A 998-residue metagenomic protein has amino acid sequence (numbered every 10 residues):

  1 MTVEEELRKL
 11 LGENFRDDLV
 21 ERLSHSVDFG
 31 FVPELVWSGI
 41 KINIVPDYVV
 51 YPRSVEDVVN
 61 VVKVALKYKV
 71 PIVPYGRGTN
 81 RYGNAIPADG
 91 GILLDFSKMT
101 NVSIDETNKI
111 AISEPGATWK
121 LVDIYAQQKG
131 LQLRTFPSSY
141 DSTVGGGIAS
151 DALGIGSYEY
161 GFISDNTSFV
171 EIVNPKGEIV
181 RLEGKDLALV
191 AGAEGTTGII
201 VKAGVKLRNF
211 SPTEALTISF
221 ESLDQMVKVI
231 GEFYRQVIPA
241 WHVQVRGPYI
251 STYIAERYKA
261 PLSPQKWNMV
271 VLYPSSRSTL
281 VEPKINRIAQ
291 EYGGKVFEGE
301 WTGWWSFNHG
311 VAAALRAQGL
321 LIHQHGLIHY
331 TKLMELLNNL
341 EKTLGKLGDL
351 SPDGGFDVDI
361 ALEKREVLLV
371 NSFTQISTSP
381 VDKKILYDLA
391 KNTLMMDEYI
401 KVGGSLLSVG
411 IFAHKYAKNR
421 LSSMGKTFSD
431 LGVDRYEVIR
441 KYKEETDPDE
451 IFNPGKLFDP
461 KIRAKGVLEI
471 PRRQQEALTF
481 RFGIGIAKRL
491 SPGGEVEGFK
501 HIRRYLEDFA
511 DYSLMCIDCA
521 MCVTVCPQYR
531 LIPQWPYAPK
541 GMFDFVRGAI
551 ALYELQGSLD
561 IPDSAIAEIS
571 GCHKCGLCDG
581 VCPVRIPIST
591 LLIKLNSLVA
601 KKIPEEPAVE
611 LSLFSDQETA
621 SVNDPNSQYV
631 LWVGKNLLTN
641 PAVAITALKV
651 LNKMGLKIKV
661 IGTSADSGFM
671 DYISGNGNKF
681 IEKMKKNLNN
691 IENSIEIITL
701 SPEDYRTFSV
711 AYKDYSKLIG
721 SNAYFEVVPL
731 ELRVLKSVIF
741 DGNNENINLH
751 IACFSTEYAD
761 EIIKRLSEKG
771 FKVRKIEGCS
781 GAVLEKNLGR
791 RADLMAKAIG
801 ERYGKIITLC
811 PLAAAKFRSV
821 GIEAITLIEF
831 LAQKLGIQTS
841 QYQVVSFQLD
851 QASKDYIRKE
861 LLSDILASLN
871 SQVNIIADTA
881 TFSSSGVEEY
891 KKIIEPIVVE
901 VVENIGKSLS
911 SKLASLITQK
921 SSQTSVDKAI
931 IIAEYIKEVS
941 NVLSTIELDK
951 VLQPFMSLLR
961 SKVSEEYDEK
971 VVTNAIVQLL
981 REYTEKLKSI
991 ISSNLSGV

Functional and structural regions predicted by a protein language model:
M1-V59, K63, T79-K109, P248-Y258 (+3 more regions): N-terminal flexible segment immediately upstream of the FAD-binding catalytic core in FAD-dependent oxidoreductases
I42, V70, Y75-R77, N84-G91 (+3 more regions): Conserved glycine-rich FAD pyrophosphate-binding loop
N101-S103, S113-P115, W119-Q244, F452 (+1 more regions): FAD-binding subdomain of flavoenzyme oxidoreductases
P261-V296: A conserved active-site cap/scaffold subdomain adjacent to cofactor or substrate pockets
I411-K415, L656-E682, P702-T707, R733-K736 (+1 more regions): Short connector loops at secondary-structure junctions
A510-S513, F543-S721, D850-T918, S922 (+1 more regions): Iron-sulfur-cluster electron-transfer modules
V650, I661-G662, N743-L794, S863-G886 (+1 more regions): Redox- and metal-dependent alpha/beta enzyme cores, enriched for Fe-S-associated oxidoreductases and cofactor-handling
S721-D741, G778-C779, I822-K854: Short, flexible loop segments at boundaries between secondary-structure elements
